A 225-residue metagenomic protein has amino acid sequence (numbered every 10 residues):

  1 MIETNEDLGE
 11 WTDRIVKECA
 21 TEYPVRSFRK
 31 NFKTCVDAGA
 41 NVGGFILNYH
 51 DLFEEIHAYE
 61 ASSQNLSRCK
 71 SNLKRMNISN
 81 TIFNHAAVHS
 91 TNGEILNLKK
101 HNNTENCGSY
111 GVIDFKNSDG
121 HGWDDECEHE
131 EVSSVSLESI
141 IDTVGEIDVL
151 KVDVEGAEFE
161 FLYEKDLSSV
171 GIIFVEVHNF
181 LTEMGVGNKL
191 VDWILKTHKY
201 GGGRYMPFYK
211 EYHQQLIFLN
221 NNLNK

Functional and structural regions predicted by a protein language model:
M1-S79, H121-E126, V144, N179-K225: S-adenosyl-L-methionine
E3-P24, N84, H89-V135: Glycine-rich adenosyl-binding loop in Rossmann-like folds that engage adenosine-containing cofactors
F28-F45, H129-T182: Active-site segment flanking the S-adenosylmethionine/decSAM binding pocket in AdoMet-dependent transferases
Y49, C69, L96-L98, F161-L162: Hydrophobic packing residues within well-ordered alpha-helices of enzyme cores
K74-M76, K99-T104, S168, V191-W193: Short, hinge-like loop/turn segments at secondary-structure boundaries
K99-H101, V135, E176-H178, N220-N221: Structured loops at beta-to-helix junctions and adjacent beta-edge loops in soluble globular domains
